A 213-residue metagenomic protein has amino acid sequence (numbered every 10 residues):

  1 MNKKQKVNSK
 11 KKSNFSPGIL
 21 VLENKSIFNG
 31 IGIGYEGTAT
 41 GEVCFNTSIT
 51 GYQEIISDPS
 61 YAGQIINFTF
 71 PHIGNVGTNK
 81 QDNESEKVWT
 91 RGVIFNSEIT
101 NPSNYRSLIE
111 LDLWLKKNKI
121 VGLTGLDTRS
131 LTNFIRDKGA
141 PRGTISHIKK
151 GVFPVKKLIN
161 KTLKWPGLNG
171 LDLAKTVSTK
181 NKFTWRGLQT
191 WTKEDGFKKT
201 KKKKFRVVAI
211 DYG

Functional and structural regions predicted by a protein language model:
N2-G213: RNA-binding accessory domains that recognize and position tRNA/RNA substrates
